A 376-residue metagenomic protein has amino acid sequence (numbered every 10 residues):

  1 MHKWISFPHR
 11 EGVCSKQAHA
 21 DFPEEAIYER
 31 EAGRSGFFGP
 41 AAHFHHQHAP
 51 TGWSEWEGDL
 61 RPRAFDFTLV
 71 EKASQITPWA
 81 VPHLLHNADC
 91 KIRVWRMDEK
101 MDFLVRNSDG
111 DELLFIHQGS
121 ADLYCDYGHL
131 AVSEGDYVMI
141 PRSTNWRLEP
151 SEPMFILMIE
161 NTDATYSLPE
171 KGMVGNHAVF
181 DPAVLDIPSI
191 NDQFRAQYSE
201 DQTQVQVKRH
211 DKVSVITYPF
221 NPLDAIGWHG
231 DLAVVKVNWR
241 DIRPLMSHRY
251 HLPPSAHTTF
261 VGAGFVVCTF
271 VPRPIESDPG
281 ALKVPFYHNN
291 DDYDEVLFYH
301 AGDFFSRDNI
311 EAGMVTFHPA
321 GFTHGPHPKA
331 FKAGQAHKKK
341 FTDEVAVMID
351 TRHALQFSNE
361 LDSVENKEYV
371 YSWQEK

Functional and structural regions predicted by a protein language model:
M1-K376: Jelly-roll (double-stranded beta-helix
